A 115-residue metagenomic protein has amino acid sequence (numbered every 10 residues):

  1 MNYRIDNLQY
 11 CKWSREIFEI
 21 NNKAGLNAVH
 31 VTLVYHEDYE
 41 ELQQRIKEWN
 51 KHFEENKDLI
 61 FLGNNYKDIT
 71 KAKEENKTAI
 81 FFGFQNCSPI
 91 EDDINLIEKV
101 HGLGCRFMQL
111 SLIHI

Functional and structural regions predicted by a protein language model:
M1-I113: N-terminal hydrophobic targeting/anchoring segments and the immediately downstream early-domain regions of hydrolases
